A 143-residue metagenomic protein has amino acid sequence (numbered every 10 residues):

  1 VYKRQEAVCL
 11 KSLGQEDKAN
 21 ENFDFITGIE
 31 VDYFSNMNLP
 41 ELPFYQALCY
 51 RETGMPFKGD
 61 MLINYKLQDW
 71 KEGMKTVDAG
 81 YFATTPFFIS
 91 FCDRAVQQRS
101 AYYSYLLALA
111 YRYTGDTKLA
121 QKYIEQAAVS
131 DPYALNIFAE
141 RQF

Functional and structural regions predicted by a protein language model:
V1-Y2: Short, small-residue-biased leader/transition segments that mark boundaries at the very start of proteins
I29-F34, D69-V77, T85-F88, S130-A134 (+1 more regions): Alpha-helical junction/boundary sensor with strong preference for TPR arrays
D60-A101: Alpha-helical adaptor scaffolds
